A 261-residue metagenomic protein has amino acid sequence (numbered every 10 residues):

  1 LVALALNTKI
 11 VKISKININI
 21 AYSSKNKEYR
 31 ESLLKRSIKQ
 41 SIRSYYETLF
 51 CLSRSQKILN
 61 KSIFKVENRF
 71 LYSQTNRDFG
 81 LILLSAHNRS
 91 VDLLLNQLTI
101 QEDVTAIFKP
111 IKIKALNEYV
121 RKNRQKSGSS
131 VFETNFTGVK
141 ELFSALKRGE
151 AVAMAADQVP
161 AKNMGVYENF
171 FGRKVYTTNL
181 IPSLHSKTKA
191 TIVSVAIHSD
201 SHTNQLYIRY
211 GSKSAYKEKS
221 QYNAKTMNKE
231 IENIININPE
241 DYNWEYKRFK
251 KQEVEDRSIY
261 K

Functional and structural regions predicted by a protein language model:
L1-S85, E118-K122, K126-G128: Membrane-anchoring hydrophobic helices of lipid-metabolizing enzymes
L6, S130, E218-Y222: Short, surface-exposed alpha-helical recognition segments that flank or form part of ligand/macromolecule-binding
S14-N17, L94, Y119-V120, G138 (+2 more regions): Hydrophobic alpha-helical segments typical of transmembrane helices and their membrane-interface/capping positions
E31, K35, S73-R77, I100-Q101 (+2 more regions): Non-catalytic C-terminal accessory region of glycerolipid acyltransferases and related lyso-lipid remodeling enzymes
S41-R43, K65-V66, S90-L94, K112-K114 (+2 more regions): Short hydrophobic/aromatic-rich motifs at helix boundaries and adjacent loops
I63-K65, I113, F132-N135, K174-V175 (+1 more regions): A conditional alpha-helix N-cap/helix-loop micro-motif detector
F79-F136, K162-N169: Catalytic core of membrane glycerolipid acyltransferases/transacylases, capturing the structured, soluble-facing
